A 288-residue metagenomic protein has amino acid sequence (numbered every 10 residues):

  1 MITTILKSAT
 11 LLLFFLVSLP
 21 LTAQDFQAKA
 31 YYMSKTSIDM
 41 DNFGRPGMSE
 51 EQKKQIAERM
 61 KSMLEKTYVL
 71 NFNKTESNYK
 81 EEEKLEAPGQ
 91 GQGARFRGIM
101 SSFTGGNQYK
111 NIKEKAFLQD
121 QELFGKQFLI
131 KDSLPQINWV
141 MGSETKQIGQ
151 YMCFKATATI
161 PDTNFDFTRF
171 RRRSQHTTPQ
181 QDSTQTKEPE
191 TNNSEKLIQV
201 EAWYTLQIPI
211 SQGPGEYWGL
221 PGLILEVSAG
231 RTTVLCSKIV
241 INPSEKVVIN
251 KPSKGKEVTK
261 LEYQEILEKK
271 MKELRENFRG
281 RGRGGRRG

Functional and structural regions predicted by a protein language model:
M1-Y32, G288: Bacterial Sec-dependent N-terminal signal peptides
D25-G288: Extended soluble regions of mature proteins
